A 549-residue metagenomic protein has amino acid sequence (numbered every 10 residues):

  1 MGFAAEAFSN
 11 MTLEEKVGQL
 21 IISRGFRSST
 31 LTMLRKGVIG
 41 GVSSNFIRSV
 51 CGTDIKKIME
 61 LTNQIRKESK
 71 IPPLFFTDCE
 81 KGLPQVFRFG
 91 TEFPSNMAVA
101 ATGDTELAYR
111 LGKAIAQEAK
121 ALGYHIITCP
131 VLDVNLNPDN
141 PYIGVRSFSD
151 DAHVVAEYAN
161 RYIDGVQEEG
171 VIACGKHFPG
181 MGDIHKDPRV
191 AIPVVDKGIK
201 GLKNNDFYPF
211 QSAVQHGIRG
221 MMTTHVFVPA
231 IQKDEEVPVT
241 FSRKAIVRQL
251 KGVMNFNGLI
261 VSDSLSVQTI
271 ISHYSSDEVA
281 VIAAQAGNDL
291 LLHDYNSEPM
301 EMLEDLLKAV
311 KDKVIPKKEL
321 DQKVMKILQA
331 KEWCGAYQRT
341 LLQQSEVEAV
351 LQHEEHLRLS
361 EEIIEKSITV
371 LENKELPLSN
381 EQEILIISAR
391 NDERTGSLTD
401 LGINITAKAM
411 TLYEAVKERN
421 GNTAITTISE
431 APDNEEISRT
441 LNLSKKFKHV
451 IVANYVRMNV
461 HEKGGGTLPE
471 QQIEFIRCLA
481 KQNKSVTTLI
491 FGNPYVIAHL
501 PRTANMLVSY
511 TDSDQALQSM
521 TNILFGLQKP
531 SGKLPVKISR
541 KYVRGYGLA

Functional and structural regions predicted by a protein language model:
M1-K36, F46, G252, Y274-A549: Preference for extracellular/luminal or secreted protein segments
M1-N96, F447: N-terminal hydrophobic targeting/anchoring segments and the immediately downstream early-domain regions of hydrolases
N10-T12, T32, S49-E68, P73 (+3 more regions): Second-shell residues forming the walls of enzyme active-site clefts
L20, L34-G52, P138, V214-V237 (+1 more regions): Short acidic, glycine-rich surface-loop motifs adjacent to enzyme active sites
G25-S29, F75-Q85, H125-N135, G175-M181 (+2 more regions): Short glycine-enriched loops at secondary-structure junctions
T32-N45, K113-I127: Catalytic domains of carbohydrate-active enzymes, especially glycoside hydrolases
G103-Y124, D206, V279, A283: Alpha-helical scaffold segments that flank or form the walls of functional sites
